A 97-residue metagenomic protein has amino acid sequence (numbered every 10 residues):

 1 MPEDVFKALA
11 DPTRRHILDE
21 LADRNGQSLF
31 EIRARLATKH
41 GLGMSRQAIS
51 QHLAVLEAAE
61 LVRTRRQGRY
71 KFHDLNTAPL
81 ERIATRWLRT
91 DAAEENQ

Functional and structural regions predicted by a protein language model:
M1-E3, D19-D23, N76-Q97: Amphipathic alpha-helical dimerization/coiled-coil segments that flank or bridge DNA-binding/regulatory modules
D4-V5, E57: Compositionally biased, intrinsically disordered low-complexity regions used as flexible
K7-A8, P12-S45, Y70-L80: N-terminal helix-turn-helix DNA-binding core of bacterial DNA-binding proteins
L53-A54: Short, hydrophobic-biased segments on the C-terminal half of alpha helices that form "recognition helices"
E57-Q67, D74: Beta-hairpin "wing" of winged helix-turn-helix
R65-Y70, A84-W87: Hydrophobic transmembrane alpha-helix bundles
